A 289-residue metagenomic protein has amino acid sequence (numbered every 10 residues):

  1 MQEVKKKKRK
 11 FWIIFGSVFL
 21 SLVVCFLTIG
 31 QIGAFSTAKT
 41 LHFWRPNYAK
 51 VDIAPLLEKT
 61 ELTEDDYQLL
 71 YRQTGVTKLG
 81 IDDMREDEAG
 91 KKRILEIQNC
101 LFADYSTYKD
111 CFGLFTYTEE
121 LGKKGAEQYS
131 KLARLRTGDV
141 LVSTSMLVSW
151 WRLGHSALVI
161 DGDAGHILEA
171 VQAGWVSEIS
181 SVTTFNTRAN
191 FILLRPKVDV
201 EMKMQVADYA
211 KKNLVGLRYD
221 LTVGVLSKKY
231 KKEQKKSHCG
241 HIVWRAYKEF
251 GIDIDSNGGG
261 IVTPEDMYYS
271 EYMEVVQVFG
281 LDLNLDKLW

Functional and structural regions predicted by a protein language model:
Q2-V18, V23-L114, E233-W289: Activation targets extended, charge/polar-rich intrinsically disordered C-terminal tails
T63, T77-G80, K131, W175-T184 (+1 more regions): Short, solvent-exposed coil/turn linker segments
S106-W150: Short N-terminal edge-element motif at the start of the domain
F115, K131-L132, V182-F185, G216-L221: Short amphipathic alpha-helical segments, especially helix-boundary/capping motifs
L135-K197, G224-K231: Glycine-rich catalytic cores of cysteine/serine-nucleophile enzymes that process amide/ester linkages in cell-envelope
F191-L193, E201, Q277-F279: Short, intrinsically disordered/low-complexity patches at protein termini and at juxtamembrane boundaries
L194-N257: Active-site nucleophile-His-acid catalytic modules used for acyl/amide transfer and hydrolysis across diverse enzymes
